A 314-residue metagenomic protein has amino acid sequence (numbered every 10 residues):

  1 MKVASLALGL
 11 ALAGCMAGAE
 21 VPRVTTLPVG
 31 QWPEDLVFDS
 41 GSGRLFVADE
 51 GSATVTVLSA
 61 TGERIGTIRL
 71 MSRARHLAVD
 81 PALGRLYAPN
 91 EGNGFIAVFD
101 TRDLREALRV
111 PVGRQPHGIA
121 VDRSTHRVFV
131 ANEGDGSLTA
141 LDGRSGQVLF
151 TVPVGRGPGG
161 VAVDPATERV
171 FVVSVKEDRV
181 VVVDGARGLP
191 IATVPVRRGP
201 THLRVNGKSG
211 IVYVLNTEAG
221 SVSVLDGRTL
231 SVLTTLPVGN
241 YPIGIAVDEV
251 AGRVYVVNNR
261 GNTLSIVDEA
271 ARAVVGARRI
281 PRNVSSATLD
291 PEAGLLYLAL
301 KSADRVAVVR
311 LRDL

Functional and structural regions predicted by a protein language model:
M1-A13: Sec-dependent bacterial lipoprotein signal peptides
L10-L314: Predominantly soluble domains enriched in secretory-pathway, periplasmic, or organellar proteins
